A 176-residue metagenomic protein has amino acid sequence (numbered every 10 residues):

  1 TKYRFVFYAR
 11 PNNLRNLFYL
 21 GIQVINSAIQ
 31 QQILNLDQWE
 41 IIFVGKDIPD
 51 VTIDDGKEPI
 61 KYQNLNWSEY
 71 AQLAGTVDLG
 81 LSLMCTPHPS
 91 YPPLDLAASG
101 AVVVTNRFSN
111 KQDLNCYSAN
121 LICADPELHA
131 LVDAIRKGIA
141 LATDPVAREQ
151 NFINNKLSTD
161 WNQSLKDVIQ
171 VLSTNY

Functional and structural regions predicted by a protein language model:
T1-W67: Conserved catalytic-core segment of nucleotide-activated headgroup transferases in glycan assembly
W67-Y70, L131: Acidic, amphipathic alpha-helical patches
Q72-H88: Acidic donor-binding loop of glycosyltransferase active sites
L83-P93, R107, Q112-N115: Nucleotide-sugar-dependent
L96-A98: Short alpha-helix at the nucleotide-sugar/activated-sugar donor binding site of glycosyltransferases and closely
V102-N106: Short hydrophobic beta-strand element within catalytic cores of glycosyltransferases and related nucleotide-activated
Q112-K137: Change "using UDP/GDP/dTDP sugars" to "using nucleotide sugars
P126, A140-Y176: A charged, aromatic-enriched C-terminal amphipathic alpha-helix characteristic of glycosyltransferases across folds
